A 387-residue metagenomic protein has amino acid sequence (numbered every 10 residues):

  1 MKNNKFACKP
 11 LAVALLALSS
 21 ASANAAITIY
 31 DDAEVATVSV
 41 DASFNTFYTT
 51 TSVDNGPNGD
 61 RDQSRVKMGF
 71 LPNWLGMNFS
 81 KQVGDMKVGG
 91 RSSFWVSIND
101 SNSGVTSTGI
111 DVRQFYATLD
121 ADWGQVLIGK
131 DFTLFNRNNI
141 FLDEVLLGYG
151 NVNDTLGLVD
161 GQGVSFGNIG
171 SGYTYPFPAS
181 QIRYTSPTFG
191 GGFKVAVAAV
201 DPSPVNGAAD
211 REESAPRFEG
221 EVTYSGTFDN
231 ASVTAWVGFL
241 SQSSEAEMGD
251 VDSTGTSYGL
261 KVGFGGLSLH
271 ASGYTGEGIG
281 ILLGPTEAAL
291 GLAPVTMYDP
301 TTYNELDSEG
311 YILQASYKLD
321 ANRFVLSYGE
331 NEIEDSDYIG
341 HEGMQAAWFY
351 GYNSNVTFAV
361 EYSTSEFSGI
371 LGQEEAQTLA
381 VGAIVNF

Functional and structural regions predicted by a protein language model:
M1-A26: Gram-negative bacterial Sec-dependent N-terminal signal peptides
I27-T49, Q63-P204, S214-P216, Y224-G226: Outer membrane beta-barrel
V35, R61-F70, S107-V112, Y175-F177 (+6 more regions): Transmembrane beta-barrel outer-membrane domains
T46-S52, V83, F94-I98, F132-L134 (+9 more regions): Transmembrane beta-strands of outer-membrane beta-barrel pores
G76-N78, F115-D120, R183-T185, E221-T223 (+6 more regions): Outer-membrane beta-barrel architecture
D85-V88, W123-L127, G190-V195, F228-A235 (+3 more regions): Repeated loop/turn-to-beta-strand initiation elements of outer-membrane beta-barrel proteins
A215, G220-A346: Detector for outer-membrane/organellar transmembrane beta-barrel domains, recognizing the amphipathic beta-strand
E375-F387: Outer-membrane beta-barrel "beta-signal"
